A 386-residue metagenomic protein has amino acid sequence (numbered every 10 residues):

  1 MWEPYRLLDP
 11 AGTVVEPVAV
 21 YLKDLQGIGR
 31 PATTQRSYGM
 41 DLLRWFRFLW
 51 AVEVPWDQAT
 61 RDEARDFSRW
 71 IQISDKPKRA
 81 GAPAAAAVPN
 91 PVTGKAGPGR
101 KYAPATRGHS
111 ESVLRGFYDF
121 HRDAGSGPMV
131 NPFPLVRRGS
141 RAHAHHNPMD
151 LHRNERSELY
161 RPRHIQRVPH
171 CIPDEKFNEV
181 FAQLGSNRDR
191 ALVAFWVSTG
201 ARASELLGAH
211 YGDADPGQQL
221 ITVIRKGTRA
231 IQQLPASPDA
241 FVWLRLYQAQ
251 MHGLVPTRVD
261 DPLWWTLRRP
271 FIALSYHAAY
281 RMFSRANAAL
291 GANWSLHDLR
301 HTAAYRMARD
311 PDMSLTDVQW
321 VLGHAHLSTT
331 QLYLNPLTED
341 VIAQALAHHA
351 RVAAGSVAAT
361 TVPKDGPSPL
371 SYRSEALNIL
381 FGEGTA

Functional and structural regions predicted by a protein language model:
V18-T34, L43-M149, E179: N-terminal core-binding DNA-recognition domain of tyrosine recombinases/integrases
R65, G127-E179, I224-G227, W265-F271: Flexible interdomain linker/hinge and immediately adjacent N-terminus of the catalytic tyrosine-recombinase domain
H164-A203, L207: Basic, Lys/Arg- and aromatic-enriched nucleic-acid-binding interface segment
F177, S237-A292, G384-A386: Active-site/catalytic core of tyrosine-dependent DNA strand-transfer enzymes
T199, S204, G208-V242: Conserved tyrosine-mediated DNA breakage-rejoining catalytic core shared by Y-recombinases
R225, L322-A347: Catalytic-site neighborhood detector that most strongly recognizes the C-terminal catalytic loop/helix of tyrosine
Y280-W320, E339: Short, basic (Lys/Arg/His-rich) helix/loop patches that form interaction surfaces in the mid-to-C-terminal regions
H348-A386: C-terminal secondary-structure termini that scaffold catalytic or DNA-interacting sites
